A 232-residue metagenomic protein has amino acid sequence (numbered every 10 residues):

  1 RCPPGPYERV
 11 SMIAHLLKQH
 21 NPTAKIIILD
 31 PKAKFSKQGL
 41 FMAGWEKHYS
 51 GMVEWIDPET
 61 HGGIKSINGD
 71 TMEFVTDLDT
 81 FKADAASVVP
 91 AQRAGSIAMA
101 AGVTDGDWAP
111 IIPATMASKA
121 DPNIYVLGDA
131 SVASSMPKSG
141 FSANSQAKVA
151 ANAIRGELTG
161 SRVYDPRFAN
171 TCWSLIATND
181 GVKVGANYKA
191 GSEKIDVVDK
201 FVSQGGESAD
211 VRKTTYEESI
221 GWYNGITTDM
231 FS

Functional and structural regions predicted by a protein language model:
R1, K32-F35, T178-D180: Short, internal active-site loops enriched in acidic
R1-T23: Rossmann-like NAD(P)H-binding beta-loop-alpha module
P4-E8, G39-L40, K138: Generic recognition of short, well-ordered alpha-helical segments
K18-D107: A Rossmann-like FAD-binding core segment of flavoenzymes
T80-S145, G156: FAD-site-proximal beta/loop scaffold in flavoenzymes
D107-Y125, A177-D196: FAD-binding beta-loop-beta segment adjacent to the flavin cofactor pocket
A130-N170, S174-I176, V184-G185: A conserved FAD-binding loop/helix module that cradles the flavin
G185-S232: C-terminal auxiliary extensions adjacent to catalytic cores
